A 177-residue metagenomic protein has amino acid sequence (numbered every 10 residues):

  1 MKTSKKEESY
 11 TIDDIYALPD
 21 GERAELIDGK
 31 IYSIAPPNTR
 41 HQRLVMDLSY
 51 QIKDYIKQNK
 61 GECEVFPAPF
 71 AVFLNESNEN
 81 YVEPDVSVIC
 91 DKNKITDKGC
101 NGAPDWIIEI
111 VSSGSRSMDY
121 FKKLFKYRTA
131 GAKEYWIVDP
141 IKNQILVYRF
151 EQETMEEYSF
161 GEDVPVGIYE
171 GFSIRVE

Functional and structural regions predicted by a protein language model:
M1-E177: Gly/Pro/Ser/Thr-rich low-complexity, intrinsically disordered segments predominantly at protein N-termini
